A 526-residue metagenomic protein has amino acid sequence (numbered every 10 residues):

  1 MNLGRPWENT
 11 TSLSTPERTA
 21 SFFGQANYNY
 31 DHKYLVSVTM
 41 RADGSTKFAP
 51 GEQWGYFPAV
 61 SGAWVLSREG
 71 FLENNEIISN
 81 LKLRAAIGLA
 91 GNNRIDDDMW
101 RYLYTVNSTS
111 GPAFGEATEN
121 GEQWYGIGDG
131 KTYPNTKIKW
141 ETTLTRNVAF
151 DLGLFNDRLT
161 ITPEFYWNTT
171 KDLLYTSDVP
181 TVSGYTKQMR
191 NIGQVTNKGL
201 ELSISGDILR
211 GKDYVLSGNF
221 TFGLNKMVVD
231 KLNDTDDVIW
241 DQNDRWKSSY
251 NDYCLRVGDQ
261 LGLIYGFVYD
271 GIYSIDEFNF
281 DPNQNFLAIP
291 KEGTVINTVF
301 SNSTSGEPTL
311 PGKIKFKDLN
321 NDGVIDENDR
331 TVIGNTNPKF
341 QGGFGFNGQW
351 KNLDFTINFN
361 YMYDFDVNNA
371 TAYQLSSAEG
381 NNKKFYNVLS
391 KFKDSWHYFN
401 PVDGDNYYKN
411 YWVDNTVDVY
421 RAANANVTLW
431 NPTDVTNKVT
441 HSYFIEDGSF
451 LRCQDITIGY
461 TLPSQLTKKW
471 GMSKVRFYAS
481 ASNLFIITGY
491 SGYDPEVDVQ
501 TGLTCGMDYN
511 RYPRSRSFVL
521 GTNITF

Functional and structural regions predicted by a protein language model:
M1-D259, T436-F526: Extracellular/periplasmic, surface-exposed regions of secreted and cell-surface proteins
A42, W167, F359-Y363, A372-Y373: A short beta-strand motif that forms part of the nucleic acid-binding face of small beta-barrel RNA-binding folds
S45, D364-G471, V475-R476: Extracytoplasmic gating/loop element in the C-terminal half of outer-membrane beta-barrel translocons and assembly
M99, R190, D207-G334, V367 (+1 more regions): Conserved small-residue
G130-T132, E327, P338-K339: Flexible glycine/proline-enriched surface loops and loop-helix/loop-strand junctions
W350-A370: Glycine-rich phosphate/pyrophosphate-binding loops and their adjacent beta-strand/loop elements at enzyme active sites
